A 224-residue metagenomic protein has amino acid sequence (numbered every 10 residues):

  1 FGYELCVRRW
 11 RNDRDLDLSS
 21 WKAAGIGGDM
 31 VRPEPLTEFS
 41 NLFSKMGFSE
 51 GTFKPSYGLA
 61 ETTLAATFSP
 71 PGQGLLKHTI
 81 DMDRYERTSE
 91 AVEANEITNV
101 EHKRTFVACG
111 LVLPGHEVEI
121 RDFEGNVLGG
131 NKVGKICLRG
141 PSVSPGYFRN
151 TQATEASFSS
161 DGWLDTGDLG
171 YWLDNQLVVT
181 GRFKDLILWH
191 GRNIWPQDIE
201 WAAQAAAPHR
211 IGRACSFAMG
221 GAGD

Functional and structural regions predicted by a protein language model:
F1, G25-R32, V107-A108, C137 (+1 more regions): Hydrophobic alpha-helical scaffolding
Y3, L18-W21, L36, S40 (+4 more regions): Amphipathic alpha-helical segments in well-structured domains
C6, A24, G115, I120-N131 (+5 more regions): Long hydrophobic segments that form regular secondary structure
V7-H102, E117, E124-N126: Gly/Ser/Thr-rich phosphate-binding loop
N41, R84-F106, V143-G167, F183-K184 (+1 more regions): Conserved ANL (AMP-binding/adenylate-forming) active-site segment centered on the GW(Y/F)…HTG consensus within
Y57, A108-L111, V127-G129, L169 (+2 more regions): Replace "in large, NTP-powered and nucleic-acid-processing enzymes" with "in large, NTP-powered factors and other
E90-C137, W172-D174: Conserved beta-loop-beta connector loops within the AMP-binding
G140, P145-G146, T151, E155-A156 (+1 more regions): AMP-binding/adenylate-forming catalytic core of the ANL superfamily
